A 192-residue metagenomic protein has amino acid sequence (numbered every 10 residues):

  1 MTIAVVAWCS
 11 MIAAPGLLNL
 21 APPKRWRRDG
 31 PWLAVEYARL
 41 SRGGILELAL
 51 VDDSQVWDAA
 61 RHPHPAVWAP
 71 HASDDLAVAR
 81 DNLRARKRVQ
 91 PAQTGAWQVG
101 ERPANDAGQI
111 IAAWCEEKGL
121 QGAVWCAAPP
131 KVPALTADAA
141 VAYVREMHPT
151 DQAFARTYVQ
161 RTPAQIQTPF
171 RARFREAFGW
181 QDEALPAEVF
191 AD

Functional and structural regions predicted by a protein language model:
M1-D192: A glycine-rich, hydrophobic/aromatic-adjacent loop/helix-cap motif
